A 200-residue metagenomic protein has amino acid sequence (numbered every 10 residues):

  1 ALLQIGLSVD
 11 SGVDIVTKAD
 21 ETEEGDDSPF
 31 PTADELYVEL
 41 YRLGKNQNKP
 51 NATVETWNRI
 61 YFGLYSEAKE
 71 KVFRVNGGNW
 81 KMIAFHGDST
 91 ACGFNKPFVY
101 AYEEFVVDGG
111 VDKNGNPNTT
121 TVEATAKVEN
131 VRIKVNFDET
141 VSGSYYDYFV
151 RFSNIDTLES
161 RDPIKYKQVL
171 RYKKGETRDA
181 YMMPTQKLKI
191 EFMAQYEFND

Functional and structural regions predicted by a protein language model:
A1-G25, T125-V141: A short, Gly/Thr-enriched small/hydrophobic beta-strand-prone motif that recurs across taxa
Q4-G6, K81-I83, T121-E123, R132-K134 (+2 more regions): Beta-strand secondary-structure signal
L7, L40, F105-V107, A126 (+2 more regions): Hydrophobic side chains in beta-strands
A19-P31, V72, G93-K96, A124: Short consensus segments that form the blades of beta-propeller domains, in both extracellular/periplasmic
F30-T90, Y146-D200: Tryptophan-paired
R59-E67, D88-E129, Y196-D200: Structured interaction patches on ligand/partner-binding surfaces of diverse proteins
G115-I155: Compositionally biased low-complexity segments at domain edges in trafficked proteins and select soluble regulators
